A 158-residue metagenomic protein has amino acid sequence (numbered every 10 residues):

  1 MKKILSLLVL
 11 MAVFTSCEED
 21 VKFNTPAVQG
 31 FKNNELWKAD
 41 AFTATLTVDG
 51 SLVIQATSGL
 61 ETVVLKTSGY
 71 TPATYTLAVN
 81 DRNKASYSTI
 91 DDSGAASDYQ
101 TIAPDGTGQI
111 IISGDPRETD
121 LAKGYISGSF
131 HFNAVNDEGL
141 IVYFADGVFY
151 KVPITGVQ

Functional and structural regions predicted by a protein language model:
K2-L7: Sec-dependent signal peptide recognition, specifically the positively charged N-region followed immediately by
V13-S16: C-terminal motif of bacterial Sec signal peptides marking the signal peptidase cleavage site
E18-V21: Bacterial signal peptide processing site
T25: Acidic, metal-coordinating catalytic segment for phosphate/diphosphate chemistry, firing primarily on the Nudix
V28, K38-K123: Surface-exposed helix/loop patches within compact recognition domains
L36, V64, Q109, I141-F149: Well-ordered beta-strand positions in beta-sheet-rich domains
D115-Q158: C-terminal or internal capping secondary-structure element at the end of a domain, subdomain, or sheet
